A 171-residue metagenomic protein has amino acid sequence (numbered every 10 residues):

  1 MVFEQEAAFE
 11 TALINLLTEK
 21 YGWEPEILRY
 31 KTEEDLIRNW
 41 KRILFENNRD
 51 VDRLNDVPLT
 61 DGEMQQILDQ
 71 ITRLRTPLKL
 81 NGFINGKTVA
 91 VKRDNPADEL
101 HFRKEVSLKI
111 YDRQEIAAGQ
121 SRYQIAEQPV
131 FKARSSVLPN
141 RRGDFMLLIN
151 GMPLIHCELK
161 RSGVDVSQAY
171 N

Functional and structural regions predicted by a protein language model:
M1-N171: An alpha-helical interface "stripe"
